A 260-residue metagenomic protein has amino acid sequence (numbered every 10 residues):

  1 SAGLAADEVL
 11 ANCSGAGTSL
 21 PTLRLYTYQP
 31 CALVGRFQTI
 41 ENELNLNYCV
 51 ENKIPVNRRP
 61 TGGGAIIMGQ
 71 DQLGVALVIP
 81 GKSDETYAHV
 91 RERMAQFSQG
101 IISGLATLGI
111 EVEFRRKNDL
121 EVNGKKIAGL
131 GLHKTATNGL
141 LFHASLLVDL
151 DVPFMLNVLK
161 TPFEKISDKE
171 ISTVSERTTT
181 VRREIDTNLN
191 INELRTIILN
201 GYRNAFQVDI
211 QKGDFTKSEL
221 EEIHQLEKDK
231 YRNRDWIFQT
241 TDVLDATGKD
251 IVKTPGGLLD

Functional and structural regions predicted by a protein language model:
S1-E43, N47, L132, F163 (+1 more regions): Active-site loop/lid in soluble adenylation, ligation, and acyl-transfer enzymes
E41-E43, Y48, D71-K82, K134-T135: A glycine- and small-aliphatic-rich helix-loop capping segment at beta-alpha/alpha-beta transitions that lines
E41-M68: Active-site cofactor/substrate anionic-group-binding motifs, chiefly glycine- and Lys/Arg-rich phosphate-binding loops
P60-G74, E121, A136: FAD-binding core of FAD-dependent oxidoreductases, characterized by glycine-rich FAD pyrophosphate-binding loops
A65-D84, I166-E184: Residues forming anionic-ligand binding surfaces in small-molecule and nucleic-acid pockets of primarily soluble enzymes
Q70-N118: Contiguous, small/hydrophobic- and glycine-enriched helical/loop subdomains that border and often "cap" functional
L108-N123, I210-S218: Short, surface-exposed recognition loops or helix-turn segments adjacent to catalytic cores
F114-T161: A contiguous pocket-lining binding segment that forms or flanks enzyme active sites
